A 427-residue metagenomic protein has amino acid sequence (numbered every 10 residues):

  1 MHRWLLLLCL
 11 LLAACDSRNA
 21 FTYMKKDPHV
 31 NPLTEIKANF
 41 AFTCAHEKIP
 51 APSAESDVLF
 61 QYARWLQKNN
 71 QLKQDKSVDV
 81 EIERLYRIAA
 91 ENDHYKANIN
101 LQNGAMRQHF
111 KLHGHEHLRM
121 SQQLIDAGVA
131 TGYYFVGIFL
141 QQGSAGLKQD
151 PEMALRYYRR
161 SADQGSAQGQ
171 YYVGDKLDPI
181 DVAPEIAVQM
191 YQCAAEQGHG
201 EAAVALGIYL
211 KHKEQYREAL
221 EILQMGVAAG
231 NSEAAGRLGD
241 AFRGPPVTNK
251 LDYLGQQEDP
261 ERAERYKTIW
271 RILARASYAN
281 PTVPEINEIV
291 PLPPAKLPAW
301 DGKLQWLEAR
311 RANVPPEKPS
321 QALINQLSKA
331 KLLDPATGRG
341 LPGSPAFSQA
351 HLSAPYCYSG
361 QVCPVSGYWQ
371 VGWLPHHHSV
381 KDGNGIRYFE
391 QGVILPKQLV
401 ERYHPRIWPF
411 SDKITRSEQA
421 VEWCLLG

Functional and structural regions predicted by a protein language model:
L5-A13: Bacterial N-terminal signal peptides
C15-E81: N-terminal leader/linker segments that initiate helical-solenoid repeat arrays
K48, I88-A89, S121-L124, R160-S161 (+3 more regions): Canonical positions in the second alpha-helix
P52-L59, E91-K96, L101, Q108 (+8 more regions): Short helix-capping/linker turns of helical repeat alpha-solenoids
R64-N69, N100-R107, V136-G143, Q170-P179 (+3 more regions): Hydrophobic face of amphipathic alpha-helices that form TPR/SEL1-like repeat modules and related alpha-solenoid
Q74-R84, H109-M120, G146-Y157, I180-M190 (+2 more regions): Structural signature of tandem alpha-helical TPR/SEL1-like repeats, specifically the intra-repeat loop/turn
L220-S232, G239-T248, D252-A276: TPR/TPR-like (Sel1-like) alpha-helical repeat modules
V290-F347: Long C-terminal extensions of eukaryotic subunits of large macromolecular complexes
